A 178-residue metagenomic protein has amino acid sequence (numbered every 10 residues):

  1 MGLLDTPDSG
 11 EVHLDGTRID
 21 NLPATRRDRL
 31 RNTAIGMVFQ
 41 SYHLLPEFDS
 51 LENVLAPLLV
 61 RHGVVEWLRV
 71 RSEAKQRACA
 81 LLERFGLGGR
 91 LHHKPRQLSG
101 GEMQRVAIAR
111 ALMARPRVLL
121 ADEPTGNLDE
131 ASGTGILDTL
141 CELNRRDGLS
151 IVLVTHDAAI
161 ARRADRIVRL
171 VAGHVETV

Functional and structural regions predicted by a protein language model:
G10-R18: Conserved ABC transporter NBD signature motif
I19-G36, L68-R71: ABC ATPase NBD coupling module
F48-R61: Short coil-to-helix segment of the ABC ATPase nucleotide-binding domain corresponding to the Q-loop/switch region
K94-L98, E102-Q104: Conserved ABC ATPase signature
I108: Hydrophobic anchor residue at the start of the ABC signature
M113-R117: A short, proline-enriched helix->beta-strand linker immediately N-terminal to the Walker B motif in ABC-type P-loop
L119-D122: Catalytic Walker B motif of ABC-type/P-loop ATPase nucleotide-binding domains
